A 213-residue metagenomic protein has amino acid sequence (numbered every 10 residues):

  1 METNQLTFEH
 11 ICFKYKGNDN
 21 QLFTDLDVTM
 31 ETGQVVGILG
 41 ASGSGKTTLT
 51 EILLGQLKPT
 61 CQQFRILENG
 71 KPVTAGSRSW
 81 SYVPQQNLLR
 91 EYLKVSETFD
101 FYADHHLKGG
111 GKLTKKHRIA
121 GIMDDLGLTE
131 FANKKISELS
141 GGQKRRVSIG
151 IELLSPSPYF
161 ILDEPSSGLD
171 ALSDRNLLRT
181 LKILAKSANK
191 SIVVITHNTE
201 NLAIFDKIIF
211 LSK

Functional and structural regions predicted by a protein language model:
L39-A41: The feature captures the beta-strand-to-loop junction immediately N-terminal to the Walker
L54: Helix-to-loop junction immediately C-terminal to a conserved catalytic motif
Q86, E91-K108: Q-loop/switch helix immediately C-terminal to the Walker
T114-F131: Conserved ABC ATPase "signature" region
K135-L139: Conserved ABC ATPase signature
E152-L153: ABC ATPase C-loop
F160-E164: Catalytic Walker B motif of ABC-type/P-loop ATPase nucleotide-binding domains
A171-S173: Helix N-cap at the start of a conserved alpha-helix in ABC-type nucleotide-binding domains
